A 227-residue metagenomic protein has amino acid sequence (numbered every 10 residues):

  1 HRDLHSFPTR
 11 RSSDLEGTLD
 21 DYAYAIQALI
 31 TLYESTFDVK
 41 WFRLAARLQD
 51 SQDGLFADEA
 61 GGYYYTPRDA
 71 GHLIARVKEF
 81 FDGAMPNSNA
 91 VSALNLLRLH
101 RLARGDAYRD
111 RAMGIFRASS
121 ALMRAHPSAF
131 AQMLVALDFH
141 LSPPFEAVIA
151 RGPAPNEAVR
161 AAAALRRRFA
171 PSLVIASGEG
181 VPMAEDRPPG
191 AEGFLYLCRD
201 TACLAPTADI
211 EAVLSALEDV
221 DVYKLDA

Functional and structural regions predicted by a protein language model:
H1-R2: Short, well-ordered junction/capping motifs at the entry into regular secondary structure
S6, R10-A227: Glycan-recognition and catalytic cores of secretory/periplasmic carbohydrate-active enzymes
